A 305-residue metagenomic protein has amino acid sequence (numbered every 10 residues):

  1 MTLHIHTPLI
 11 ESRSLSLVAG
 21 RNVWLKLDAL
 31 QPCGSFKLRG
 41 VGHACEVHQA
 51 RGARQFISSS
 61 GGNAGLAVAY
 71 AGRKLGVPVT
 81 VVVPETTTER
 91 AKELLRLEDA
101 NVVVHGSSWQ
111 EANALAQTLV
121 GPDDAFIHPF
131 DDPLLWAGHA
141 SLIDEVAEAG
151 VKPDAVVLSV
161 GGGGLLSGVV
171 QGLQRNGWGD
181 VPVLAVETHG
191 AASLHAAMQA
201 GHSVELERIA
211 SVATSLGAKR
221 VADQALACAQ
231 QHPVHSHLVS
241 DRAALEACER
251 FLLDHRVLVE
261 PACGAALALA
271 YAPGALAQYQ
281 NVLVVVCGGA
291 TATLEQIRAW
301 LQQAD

Functional and structural regions predicted by a protein language model:
M1-D305: PLP-dependent amino-acid enzyme catalytic core
